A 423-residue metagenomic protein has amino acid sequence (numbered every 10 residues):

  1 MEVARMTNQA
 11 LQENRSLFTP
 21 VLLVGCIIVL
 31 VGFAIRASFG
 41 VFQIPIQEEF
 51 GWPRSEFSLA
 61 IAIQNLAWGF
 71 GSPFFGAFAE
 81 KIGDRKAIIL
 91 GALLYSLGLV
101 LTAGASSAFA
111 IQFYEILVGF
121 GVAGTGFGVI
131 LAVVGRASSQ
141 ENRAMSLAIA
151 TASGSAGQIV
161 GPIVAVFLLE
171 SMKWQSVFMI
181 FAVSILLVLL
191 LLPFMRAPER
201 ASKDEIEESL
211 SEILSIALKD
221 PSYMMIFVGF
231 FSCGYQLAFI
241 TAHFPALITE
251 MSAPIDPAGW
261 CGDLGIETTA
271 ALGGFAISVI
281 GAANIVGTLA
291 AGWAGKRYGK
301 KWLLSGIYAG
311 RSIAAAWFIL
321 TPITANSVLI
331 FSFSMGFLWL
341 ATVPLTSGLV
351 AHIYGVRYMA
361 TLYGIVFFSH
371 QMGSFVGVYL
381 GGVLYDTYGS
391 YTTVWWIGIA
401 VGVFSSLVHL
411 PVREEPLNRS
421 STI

Functional and structural regions predicted by a protein language model:
P20-I44, E48-R54, S72-F75, F239-A246: Extracytoplasmic
A37, N65-P73, Q158-I159, G281-L289 (+1 more regions): Residue-level signature of mid-helix packing/kink "hotspots" within the transmembrane helices of 12-pass Major
F39-Q43, D220-A291: Extracytoplasmic gate region of multi-pass secondary transporters
F70-F109, G295: Conserved MFS/SLC helix-loop-helix module at the cytosolic interface between two early adjacent transmembrane helices
G98, F109-L117, N326-S334: Paired small-residue
E115-A152, G355: Cytoplasmic helix-loop-helix junction between adjacent transmembrane helices in 12-TM secondary transporters
A150-A197: Helix-loop-helix hairpin linking two adjacent transmembrane segments in secondary transporters
L272, S278-N284, L289-A291, G295-L349: C-terminal transmembrane helical hairpin of 12-TM major facilitator-type secondary transporters
